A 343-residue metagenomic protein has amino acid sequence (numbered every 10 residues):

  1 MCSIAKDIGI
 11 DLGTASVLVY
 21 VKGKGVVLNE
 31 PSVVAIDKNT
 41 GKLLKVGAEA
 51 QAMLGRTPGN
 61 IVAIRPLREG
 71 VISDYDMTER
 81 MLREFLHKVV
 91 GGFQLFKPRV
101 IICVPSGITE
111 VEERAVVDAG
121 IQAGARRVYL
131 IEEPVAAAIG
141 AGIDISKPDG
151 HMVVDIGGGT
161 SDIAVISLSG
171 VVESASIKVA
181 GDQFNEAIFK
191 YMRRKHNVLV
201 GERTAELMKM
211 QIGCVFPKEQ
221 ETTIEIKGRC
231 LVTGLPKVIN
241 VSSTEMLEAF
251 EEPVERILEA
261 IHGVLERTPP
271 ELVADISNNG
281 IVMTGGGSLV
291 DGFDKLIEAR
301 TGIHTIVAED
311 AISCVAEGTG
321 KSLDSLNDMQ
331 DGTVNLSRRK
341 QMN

Functional and structural regions predicted by a protein language model:
M1-I156, A164-I281, S288-N343: Nucleotide/phosphate-binding catalytic cleft detector across ATP-hydrolyzing and phosphate-transferring enzymes
